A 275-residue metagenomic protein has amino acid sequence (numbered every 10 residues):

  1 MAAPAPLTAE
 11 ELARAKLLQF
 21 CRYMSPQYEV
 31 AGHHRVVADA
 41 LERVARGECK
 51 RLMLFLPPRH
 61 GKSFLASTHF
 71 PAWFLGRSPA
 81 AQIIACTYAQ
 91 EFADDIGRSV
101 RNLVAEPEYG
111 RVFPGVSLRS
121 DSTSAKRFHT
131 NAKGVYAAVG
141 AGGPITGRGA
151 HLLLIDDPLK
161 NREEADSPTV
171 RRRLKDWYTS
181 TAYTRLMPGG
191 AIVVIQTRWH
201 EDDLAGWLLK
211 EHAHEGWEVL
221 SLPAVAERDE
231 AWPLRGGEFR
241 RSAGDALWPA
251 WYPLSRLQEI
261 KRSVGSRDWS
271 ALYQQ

Functional and structural regions predicted by a protein language model:
M1-K50: N-terminal accessory segments
E29-H34, K62-S63, S67, L174: Phosphate/oxyanion-binding active-site loops and adjacent basic polyanion-contact surfaces
G32, A40-R46, K50-M53, H200 (+2 more regions): Terminal, non-catalytic protein-protein interaction segments that mediate quaternary/complex assembly
R51-M53, Q82-I84, V135, L152 (+1 more regions): Residue-level preference for the first positions of well-ordered beta-strands
L54-V112: Conserved P-loop
C86-I145: Conserved nucleotide-state-sensing and coupling region of NTP-binding domains
A125-T181: Conserved RecA-like ASCE ATPase "motif II neighborhood" in helicase/translocase motors
E163-Q275: Non-catalytic, compositionally simple segments
